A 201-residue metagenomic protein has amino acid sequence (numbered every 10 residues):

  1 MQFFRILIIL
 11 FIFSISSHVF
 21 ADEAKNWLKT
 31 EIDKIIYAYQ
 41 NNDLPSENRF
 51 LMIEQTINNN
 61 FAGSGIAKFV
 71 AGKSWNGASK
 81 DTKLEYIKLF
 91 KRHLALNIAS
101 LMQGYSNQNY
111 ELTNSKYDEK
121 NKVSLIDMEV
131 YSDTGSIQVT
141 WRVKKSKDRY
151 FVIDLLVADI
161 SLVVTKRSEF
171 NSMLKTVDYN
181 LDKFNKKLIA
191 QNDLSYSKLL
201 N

Functional and structural regions predicted by a protein language model:
Q2-I9: Sec-dependent signal peptide recognition, specifically the positively charged N-region followed immediately by
S14-S16: N-terminal signal peptide c-region/cleavage motif recognized by signal peptidases
V19-A21: Boundary at the C-terminal end of the N-terminal hydrophobic targeting segment
E23-M102: Early exported N-terminus immediately downstream of N-terminal targeting peptides
F90, K116, V130-S132, V143-K145 (+1 more regions): A mature extracytoplasmic/lumenal domain signature
L96-T140, Q191-N201: Surface-exposed, charged secondary-structure patches
Q138-V164: Short beta-strand edge/turn micro-motifs at domain boundaries
V157-N201: Low-complexity, intrinsically disordered terminal/linker segments enriched in charged and Gly/Pro repeats
